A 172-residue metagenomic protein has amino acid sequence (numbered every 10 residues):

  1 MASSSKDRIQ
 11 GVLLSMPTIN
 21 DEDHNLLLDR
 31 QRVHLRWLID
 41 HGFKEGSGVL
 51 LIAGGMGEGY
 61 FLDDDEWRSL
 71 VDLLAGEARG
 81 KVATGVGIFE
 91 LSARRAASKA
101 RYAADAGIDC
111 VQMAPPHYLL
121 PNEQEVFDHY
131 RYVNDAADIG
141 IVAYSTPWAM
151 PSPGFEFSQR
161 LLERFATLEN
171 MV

Functional and structural regions predicted by a protein language model:
A2-E156, R160-L162: Active-site beta->alpha loop and helix N-cap motifs at the rims of alpha/beta catalytic domains
S158-V172: Active-site/ligand-binding-proximal alpha/beta "capping" segment
